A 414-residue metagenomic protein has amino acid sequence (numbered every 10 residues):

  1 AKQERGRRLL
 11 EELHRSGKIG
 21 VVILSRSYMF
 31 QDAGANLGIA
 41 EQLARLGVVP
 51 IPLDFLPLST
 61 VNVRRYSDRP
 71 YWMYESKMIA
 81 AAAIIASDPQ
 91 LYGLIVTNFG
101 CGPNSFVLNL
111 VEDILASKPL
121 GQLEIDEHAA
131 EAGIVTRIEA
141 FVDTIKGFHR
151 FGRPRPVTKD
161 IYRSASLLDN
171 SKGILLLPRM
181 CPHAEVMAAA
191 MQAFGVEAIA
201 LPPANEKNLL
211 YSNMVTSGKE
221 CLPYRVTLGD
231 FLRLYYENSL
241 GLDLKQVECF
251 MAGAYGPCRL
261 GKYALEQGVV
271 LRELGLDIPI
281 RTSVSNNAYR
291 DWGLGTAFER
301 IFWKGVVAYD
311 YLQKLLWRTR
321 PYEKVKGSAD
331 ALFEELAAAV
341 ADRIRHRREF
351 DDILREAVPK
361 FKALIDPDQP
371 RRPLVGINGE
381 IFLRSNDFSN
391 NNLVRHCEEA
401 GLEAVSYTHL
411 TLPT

Functional and structural regions predicted by a protein language model:
A1-L410: An N-terminal assembly and electron-transfer interface module characteristic of large anaerobic redox and radical
